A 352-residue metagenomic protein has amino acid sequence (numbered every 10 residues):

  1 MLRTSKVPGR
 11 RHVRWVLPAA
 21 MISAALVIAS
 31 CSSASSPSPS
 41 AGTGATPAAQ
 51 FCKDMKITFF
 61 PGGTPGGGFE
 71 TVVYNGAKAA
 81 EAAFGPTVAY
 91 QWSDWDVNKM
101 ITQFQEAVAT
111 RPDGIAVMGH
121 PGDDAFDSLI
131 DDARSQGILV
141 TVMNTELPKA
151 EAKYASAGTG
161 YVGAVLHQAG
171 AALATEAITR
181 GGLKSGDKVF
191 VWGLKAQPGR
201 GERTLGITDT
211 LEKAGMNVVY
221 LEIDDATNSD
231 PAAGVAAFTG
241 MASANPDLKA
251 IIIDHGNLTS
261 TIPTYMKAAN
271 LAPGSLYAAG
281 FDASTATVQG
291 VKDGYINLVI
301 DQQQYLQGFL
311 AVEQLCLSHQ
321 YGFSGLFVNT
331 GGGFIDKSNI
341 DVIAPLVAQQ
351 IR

Functional and structural regions predicted by a protein language model:
L2-W15, C31-R352: A residue-level marker of the well-folded mature domains of exported/periplasmic proteins
H12-A24: Sec-dependent N-terminal signal peptides
